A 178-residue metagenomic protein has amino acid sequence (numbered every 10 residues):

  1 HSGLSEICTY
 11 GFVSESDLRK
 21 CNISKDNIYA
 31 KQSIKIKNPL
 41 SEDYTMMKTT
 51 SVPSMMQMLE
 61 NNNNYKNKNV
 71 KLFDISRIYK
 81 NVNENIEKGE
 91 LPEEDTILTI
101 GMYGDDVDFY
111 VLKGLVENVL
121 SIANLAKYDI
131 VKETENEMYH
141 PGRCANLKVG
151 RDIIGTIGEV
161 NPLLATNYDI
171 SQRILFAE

Functional and structural regions predicted by a protein language model:
H1-E178: Extended beta-strand-rich architecture
